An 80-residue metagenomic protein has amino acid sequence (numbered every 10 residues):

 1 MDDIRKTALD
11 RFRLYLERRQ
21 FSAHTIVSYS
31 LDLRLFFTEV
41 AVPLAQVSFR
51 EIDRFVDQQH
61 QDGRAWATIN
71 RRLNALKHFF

Functional and structural regions predicted by a protein language model:
M1-K6: A detector for short, charged/polar N-terminal pre-domain segments
D10-F80: N-terminal core-binding DNA-recognition domain of tyrosine recombinases/integrases
